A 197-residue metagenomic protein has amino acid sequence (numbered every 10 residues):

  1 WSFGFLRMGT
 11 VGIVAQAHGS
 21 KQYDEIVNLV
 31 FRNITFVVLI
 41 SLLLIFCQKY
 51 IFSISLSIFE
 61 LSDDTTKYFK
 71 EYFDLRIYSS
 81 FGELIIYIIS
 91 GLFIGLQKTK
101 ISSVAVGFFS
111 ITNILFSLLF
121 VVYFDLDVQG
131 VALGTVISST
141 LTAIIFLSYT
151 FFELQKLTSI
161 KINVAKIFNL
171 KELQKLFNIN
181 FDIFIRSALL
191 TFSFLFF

Functional and structural regions predicted by a protein language model:
W1-I45, E83-Q97, I101-S102: Small-residue-rich hydrophobic transmembrane alpha-helices
V37, R76, S102, V106 (+3 more regions): Residue-level signature of transmembrane alpha-helical cores of multipass secondary-active transporters and flippases
I40, L44, Q48, N113 (+4 more regions): Alpha-helical transmembrane segments of multipass membrane proteins
L43-D74: Short membrane-interface helical motifs at transmembrane helix boundaries in multi-pass membrane transporters
L56-D63, L119-L126, F184, A188-F197: Helix-terminus/linker motif at the lipid-water interface of multi-pass membrane proteins
D63-I89, Q174: Alpha-helical transmembrane segments of multi-pass membrane proteins
K67, T135, L147-T191: Interhelical loop/hinge segments that connect adjacent transmembrane helices in multipass membrane
K100, S110-I144, S148: Membrane-interface helix-loop junctions in multi-pass transport and translocation proteins
